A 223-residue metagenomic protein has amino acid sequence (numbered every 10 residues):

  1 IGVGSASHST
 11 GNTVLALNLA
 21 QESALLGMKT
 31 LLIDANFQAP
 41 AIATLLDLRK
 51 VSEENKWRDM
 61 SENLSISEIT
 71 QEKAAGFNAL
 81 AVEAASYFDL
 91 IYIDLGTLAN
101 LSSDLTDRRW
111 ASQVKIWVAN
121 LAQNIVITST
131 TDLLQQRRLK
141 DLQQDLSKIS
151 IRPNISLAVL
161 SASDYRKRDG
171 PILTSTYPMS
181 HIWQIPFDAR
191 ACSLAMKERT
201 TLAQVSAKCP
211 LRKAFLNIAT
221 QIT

Functional and structural regions predicted by a protein language model:
I1, K50-V51, A75, S147-S150 (+5 more regions): Acidic-aromatic/histidine active-site loop/patch
I1-M60: Walker A/P-loop NTP-binding active-site region of P-loop NTPases, recognizing the glycine-rich GxxxxGKT/S
G2-G4, I33, S67-E68, Y92-D94 (+2 more regions): Conserved beta-strand segments of the P-loop GTPase G domain that flank and frequently precede/overlap
S65-W117: Phosphate-binding/switch loop-helix module in NTP-utilizing enzymes
L90, Q123-I127, H181-W183: Well-ordered beta-strand positions
T97-S103, A122-K140, D164-R166: Conserved Switch II/interswitch segment of TRAFAC-class P-loop GTPases
K115-I116, Q136-I155: Conserved C-terminal guanine-recognition region of P-loop GTPase G domains, centered on the G4
S161-R166, G170-Q204, F215: Beta-strand-loop-alpha "switch" segments that mediate conformational coupling across diverse proteins
